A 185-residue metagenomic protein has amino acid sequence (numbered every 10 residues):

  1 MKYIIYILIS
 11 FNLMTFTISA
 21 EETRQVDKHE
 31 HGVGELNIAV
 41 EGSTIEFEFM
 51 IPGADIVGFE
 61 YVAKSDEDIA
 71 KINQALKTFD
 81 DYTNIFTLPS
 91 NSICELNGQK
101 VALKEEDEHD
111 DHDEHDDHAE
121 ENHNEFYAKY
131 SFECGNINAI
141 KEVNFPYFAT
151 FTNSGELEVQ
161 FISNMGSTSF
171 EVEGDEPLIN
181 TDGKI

Functional and structural regions predicted by a protein language model:
M1-I4: Positively charged n-region of N-terminal signal peptides that target proteins for export
Y6-T15: Bacterial N-terminal signal peptides
F16-A20: Sec/Tat signal peptide C-region and signal peptidase I cleavage site
E22-I185: N-terminal soluble domains immediately following signal/targeting peptides that reside in extracytoplasmic
